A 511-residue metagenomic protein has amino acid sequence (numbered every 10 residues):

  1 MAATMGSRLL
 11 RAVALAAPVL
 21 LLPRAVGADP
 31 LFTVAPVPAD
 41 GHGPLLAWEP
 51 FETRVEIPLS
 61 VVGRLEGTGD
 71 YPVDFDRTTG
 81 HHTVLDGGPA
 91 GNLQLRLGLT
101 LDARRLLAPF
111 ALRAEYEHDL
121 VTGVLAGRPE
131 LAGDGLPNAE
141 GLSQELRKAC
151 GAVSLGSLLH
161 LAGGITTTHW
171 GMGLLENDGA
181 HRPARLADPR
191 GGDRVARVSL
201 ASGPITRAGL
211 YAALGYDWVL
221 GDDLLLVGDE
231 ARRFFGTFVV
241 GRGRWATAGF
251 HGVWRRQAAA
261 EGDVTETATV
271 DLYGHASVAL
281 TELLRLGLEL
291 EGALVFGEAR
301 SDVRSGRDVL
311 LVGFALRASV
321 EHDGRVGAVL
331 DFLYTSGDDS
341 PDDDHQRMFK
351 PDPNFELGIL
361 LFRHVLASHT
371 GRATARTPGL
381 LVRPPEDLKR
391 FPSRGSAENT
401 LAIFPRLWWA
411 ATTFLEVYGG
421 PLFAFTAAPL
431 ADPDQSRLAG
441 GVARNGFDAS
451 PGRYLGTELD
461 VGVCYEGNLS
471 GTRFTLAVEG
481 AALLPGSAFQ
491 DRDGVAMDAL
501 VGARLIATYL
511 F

Functional and structural regions predicted by a protein language model:
A2-A14: Bacterial N-terminal signal peptides that target proteins for export
A12-R24: Bacterial N-terminal signal peptides
A28-L161, V198-P204, A268, L272-G274 (+7 more regions): Beta-barrel outer-membrane channel/assembly domains of diderm bacteria
V62-R64, D217-V219, V253-R255, A293-V295 (+1 more regions): Active-site beta-loop-alpha junctions enriched in small/polar residues
E66-P72, V121-G127, W170-L175, L210-A212 (+6 more regions): Outer-membrane beta-barrel proteins
L125-K148, S154-L272, H345-E398, A402 (+2 more regions): Surface-exposed coil loops of outer-membrane beta-barrel proteins
G241-S305, V309-L311: Transmembrane beta-strand segments of outer-membrane beta-barrel domains in Gram-negative and organellar OMPs
A293-R406, D432-D448: Extracellular/periplasmic loop regions
